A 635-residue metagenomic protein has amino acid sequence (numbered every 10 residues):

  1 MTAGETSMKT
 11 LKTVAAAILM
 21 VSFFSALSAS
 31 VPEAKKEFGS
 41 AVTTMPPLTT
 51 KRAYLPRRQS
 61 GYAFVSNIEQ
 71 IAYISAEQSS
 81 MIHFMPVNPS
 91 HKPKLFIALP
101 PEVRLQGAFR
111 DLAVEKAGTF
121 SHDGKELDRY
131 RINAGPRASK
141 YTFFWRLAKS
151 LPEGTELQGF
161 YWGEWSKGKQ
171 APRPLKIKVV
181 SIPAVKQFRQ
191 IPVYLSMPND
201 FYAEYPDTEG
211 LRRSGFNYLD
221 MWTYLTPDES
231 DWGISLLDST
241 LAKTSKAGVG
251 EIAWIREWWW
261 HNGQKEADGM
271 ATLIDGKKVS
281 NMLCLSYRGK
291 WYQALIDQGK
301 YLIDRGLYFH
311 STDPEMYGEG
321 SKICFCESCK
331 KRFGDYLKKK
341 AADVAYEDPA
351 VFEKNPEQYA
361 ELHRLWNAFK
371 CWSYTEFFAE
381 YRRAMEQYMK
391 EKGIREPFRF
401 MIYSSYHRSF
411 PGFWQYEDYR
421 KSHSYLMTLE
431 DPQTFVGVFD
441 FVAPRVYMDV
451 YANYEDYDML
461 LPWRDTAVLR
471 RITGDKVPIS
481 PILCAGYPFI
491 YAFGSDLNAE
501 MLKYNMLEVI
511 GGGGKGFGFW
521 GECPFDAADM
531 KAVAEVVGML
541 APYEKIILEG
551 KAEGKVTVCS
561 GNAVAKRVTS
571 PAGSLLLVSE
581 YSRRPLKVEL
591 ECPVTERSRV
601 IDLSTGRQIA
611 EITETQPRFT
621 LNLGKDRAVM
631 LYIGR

Functional and structural regions predicted by a protein language model:
V193-S230, Y301-F309, F435-V442, M506-E508 (+1 more regions): Catalytic domains of carbohydrate-active enzymes, especially glycoside hydrolases
F216, F352-A360, Y416-M459, K515: Aromatic- and acid-rich polysaccharide-binding/catalytic face of secreted or lumenal carbohydrate-active enzymes
A242, G250-R305, P314, G318-K330 (+4 more regions): Active-site-adjacent "subsite" loops/lids of carbohydrate-active enzymes
L307-E315, V446-Y447, N498-K531: Substrate-binding cleft of secreted/luminal carbohydrate-active enzymes
S404-P411, D465-E500: Active-site clefts of carbohydrate-active enzymes
F525-S574: Glycan-recognition and catalytic regions of carbohydrate-active enzymes
C559-T595, K625-V629: Carbohydrate-binding surface patches
T613-R635: C-terminal beta-strand-rich structural cap/linker in extracellular carbohydrate-active enzymes
